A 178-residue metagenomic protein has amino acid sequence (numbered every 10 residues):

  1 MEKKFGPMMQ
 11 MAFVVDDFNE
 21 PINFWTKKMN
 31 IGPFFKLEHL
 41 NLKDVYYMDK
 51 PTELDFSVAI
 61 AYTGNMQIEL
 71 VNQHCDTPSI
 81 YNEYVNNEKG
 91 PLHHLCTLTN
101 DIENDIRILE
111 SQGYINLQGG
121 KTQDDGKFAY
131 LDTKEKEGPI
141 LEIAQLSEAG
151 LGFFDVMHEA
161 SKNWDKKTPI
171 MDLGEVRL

Functional and structural regions predicted by a protein language model:
M1-M9, F13-F35, K50-I115, D132-L178: Glyoxalase I/VOC metalloenzyme domain signal
F35-H39, G120-K121: Conserved catalytic-core motifs of GNAT/GCN5-like acyltransferases
H39-V45, S111-Y114: Short Pro/Gly-enriched beta-strand edge/turn motifs at strand-loop
Y47, A129-Y130: A cross-family detector of function-defining hotspots
Q123-K127: Short acidic/glycine-enriched loop/turn segments that link adjacent beta-strands
